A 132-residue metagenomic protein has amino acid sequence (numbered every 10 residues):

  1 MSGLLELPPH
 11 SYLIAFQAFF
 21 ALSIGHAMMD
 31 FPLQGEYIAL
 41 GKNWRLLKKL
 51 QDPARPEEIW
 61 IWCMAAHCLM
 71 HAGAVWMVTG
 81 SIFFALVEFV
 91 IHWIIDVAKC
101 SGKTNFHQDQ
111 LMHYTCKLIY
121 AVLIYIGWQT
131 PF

Functional and structural regions predicted by a protein language model:
S2-L7, Y12, L22-H71, F89 (+2 more regions): Interhelical loop and helix-boundary elements at the membrane-water interface of polytopic inner-membrane proteins
V75-A85: Transmembrane helix interruption/hinge and helix-loop junction motifs
